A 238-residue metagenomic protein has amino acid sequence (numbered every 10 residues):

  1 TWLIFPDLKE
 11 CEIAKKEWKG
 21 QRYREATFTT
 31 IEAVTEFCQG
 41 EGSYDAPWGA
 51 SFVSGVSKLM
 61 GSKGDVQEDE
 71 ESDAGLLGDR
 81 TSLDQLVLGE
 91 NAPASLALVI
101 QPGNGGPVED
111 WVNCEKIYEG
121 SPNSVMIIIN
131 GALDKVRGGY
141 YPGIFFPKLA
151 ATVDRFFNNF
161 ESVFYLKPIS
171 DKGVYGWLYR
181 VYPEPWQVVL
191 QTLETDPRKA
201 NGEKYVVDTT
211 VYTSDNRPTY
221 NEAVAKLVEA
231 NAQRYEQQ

Functional and structural regions predicted by a protein language model:
T1-E109, K116-P122, V136, P142-G143 (+1 more regions): Positively charged, amphipathic N-terminal segments that serve as targeting/anchoring signals
W111-V112, Y175: Solvent-exposed alpha-helical segments and adjacent loops that form catalytic or protein-interaction surfaces
I127-G131: Generic beta-sheet signal
R137-P218: A conserved mid-domain beta-alpha-beta active-site/ligand-binding segment of alpha/beta enzyme cores
R217-Q238: Long terminal accessory regions outside catalytic cores
